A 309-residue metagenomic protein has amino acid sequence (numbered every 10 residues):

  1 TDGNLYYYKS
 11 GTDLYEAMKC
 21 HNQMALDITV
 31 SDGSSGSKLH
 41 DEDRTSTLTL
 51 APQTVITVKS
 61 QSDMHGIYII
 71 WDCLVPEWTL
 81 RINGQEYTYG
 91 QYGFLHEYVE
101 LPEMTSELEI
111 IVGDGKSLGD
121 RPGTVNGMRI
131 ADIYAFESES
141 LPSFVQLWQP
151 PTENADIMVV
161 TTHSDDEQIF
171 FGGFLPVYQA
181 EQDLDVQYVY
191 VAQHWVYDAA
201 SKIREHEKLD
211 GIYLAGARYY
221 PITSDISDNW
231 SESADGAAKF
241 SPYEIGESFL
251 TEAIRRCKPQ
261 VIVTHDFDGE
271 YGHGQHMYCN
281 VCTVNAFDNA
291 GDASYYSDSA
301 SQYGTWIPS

Functional and structural regions predicted by a protein language model:
T1-M64, D72-W78, I82-G84: Disordered, acidic Ser/Thr/Pro-rich linker "stalks" and the adjacent N-terminal cap of the next globular domain
L14, H21, P52, M64 (+2 more regions): Active-site beta-strand->loop->alpha-helix modules in alpha/beta enzyme cores, enriched in Gly/His/Asp(Glu)
Y296-Y303: Short catalytic/ligand-gating loop segments at beta-alpha or beta-beta junctions within enzyme catalytic domains
P308-S309: A conserved mid-domain beta-alpha-beta active-site/ligand-binding segment of alpha/beta enzyme cores
